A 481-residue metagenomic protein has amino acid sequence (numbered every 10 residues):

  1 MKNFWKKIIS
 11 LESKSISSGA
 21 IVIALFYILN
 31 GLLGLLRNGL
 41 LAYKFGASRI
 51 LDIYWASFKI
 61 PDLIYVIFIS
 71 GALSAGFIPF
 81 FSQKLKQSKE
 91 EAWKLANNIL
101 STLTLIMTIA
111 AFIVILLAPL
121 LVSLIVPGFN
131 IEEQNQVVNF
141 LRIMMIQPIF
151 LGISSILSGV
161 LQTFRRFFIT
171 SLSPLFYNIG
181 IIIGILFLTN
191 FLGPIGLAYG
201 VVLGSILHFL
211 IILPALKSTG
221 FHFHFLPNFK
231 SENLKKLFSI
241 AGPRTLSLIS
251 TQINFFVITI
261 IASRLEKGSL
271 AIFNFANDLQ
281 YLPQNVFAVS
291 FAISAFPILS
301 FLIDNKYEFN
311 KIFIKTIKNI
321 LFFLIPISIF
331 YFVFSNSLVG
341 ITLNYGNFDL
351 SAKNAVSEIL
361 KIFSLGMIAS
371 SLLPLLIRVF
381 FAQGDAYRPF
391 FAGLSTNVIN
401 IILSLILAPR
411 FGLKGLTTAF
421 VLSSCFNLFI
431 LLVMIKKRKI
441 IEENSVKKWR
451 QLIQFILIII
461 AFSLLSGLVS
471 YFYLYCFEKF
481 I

Functional and structural regions predicted by a protein language model:
K2-I16, L213-T251, Y307, K311 (+1 more regions): Interhelical loop/hinge segments that connect adjacent transmembrane helices in multipass membrane
G19-A42, G204, H208, I212-A215 (+3 more regions): Transmembrane helical elements of multi-pass membrane transporters/channels
S70-K86, A288-Y307, I377: Helix-loop junctions and terminal segments of transmembrane helices in multi-pass membrane transport/translocation
A111-I131, I329-D349, Y471-E478: Short membrane-interface helical motifs at transmembrane helix boundaries in multi-pass membrane transporters
N130-I156, F348-L376: Alpha-helical transmembrane segments of multi-pass membrane proteins
I149-L172, L365-S395, I406, R410: Membrane-interface junctions at transmembrane-helix termini in multi-pass inner-membrane proteins
S173-I183, F187, F191-S218, S395-I399 (+1 more regions): Hydrophobic alpha-helical transmembrane segments
R450-I481: Transmembrane alpha-helical segments of multi-pass transport proteins
